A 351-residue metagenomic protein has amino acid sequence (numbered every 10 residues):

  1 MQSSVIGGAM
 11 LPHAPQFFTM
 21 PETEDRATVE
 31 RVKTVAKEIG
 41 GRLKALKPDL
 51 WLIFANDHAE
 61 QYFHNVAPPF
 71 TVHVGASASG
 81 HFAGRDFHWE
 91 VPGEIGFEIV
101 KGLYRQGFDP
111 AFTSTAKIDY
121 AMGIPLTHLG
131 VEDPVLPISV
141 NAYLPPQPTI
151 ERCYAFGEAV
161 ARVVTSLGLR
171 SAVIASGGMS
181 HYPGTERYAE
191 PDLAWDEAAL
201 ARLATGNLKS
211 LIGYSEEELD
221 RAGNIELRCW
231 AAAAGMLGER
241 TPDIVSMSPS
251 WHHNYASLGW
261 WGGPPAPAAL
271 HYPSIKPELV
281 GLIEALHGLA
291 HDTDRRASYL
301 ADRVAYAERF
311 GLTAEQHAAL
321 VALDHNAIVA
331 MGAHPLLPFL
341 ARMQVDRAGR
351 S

Functional and structural regions predicted by a protein language model:
M1-D49, Q61-E158, S166, E186-A269: Flexible, D/E/H-enriched segments
E38-I39, E98, F156-V160, S176 (+3 more regions): Short, hydrophobic/aromatic alpha-helical segments in well-folded domains
D49-A55, I138, L169-G177: Beta-strand elements within well-structured catalytic alpha/beta cores of enzymes that handle phosphate/sulfate esters
D57-A59, M179-S180: Catalytic metal-binding/acid-base residues of hydrolase active sites
A161, L200, L286-A290: Regular secondary-structure segments
G177-Y188: A structural signal for small-residue-enriched, beta-sheet-centric alpha/beta enzyme cores and oligomeric scaffold folds
G262-S351: Terminal, compositionally biased segments used for targeting/anchoring and flexible tails
